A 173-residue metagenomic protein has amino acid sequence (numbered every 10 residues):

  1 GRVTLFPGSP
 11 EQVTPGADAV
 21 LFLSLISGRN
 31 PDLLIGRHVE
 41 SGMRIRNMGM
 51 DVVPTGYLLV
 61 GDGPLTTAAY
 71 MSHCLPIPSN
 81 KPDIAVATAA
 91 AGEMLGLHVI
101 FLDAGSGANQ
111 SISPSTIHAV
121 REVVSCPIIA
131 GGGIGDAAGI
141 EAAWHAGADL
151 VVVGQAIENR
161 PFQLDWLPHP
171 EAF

Functional and structural regions predicted by a protein language model:
G1-A130, G135-F173: Alpha/beta enzyme core
